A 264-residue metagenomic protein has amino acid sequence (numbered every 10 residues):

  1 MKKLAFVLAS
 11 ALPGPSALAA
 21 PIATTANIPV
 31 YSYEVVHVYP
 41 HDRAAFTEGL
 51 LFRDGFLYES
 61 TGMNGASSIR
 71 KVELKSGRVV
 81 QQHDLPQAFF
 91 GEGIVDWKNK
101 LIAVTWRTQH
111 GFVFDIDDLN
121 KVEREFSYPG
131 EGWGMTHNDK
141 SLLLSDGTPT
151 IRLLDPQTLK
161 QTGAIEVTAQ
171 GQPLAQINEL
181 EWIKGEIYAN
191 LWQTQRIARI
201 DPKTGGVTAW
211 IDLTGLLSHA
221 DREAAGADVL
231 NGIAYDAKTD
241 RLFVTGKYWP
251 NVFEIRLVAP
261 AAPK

Functional and structural regions predicted by a protein language model:
T24-R43, G77-R78: A short helix->beta-strand "capping" segment at the edge of beta-propeller domains
H37-Y39, Q81-L85, E123-S127, T162-V167 (+1 more regions): Beta-propeller fold detector
R43-D54, Q87-W97, Y128-S141, G171-I183 (+1 more regions): Beta-rich, blade/repeat-based domains predominating in secreted/periplasmic proteins but also intracellular
E59-M63, L101-T108, L144-T148, A189-Q193 (+1 more regions): Conserved beta-strand positions in repeat-built beta-propeller and related beta-rich domains
E73-S76, D115-L119, P156-T158, P202-G205 (+1 more regions): Short loop/turn segments that connect beta-strands within beta-propeller blades
G77-V104, H110-F112, E125-S127: Blade-loop segments of beta-propeller domains
G111-Q170: Hydrophobic, well-structured mid-protein blocks that either form specific transmembrane helices
D236-A262: Blade-level signature of beta-propeller repeat domains, shared across WD40, Kelch, NHL, RCC1 and BNR/Asp-box propellers
